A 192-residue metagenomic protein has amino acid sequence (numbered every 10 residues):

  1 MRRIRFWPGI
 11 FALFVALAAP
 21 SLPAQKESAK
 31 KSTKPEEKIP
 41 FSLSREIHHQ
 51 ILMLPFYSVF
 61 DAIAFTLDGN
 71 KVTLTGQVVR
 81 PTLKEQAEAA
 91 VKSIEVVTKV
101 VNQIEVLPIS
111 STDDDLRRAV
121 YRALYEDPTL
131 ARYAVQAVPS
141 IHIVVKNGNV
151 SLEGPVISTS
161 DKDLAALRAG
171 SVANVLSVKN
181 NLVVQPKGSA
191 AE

Functional and structural regions predicted by a protein language model:
R2-G9, A16, P20-E192: N-terminal targeting leaders
